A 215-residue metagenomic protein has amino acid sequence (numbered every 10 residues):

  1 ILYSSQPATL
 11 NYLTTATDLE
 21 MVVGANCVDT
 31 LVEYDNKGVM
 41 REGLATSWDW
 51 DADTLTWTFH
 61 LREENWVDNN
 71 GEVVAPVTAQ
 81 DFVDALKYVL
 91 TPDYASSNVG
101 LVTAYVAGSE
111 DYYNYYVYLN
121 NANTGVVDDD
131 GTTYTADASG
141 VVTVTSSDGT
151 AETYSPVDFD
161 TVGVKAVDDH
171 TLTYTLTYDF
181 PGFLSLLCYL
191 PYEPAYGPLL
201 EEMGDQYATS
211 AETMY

Functional and structural regions predicted by a protein language model:
L2-A52: N-terminal lobe/hinge region of extracytoplasmic solute-binding protein
P7, G24-V28, A45, A79 (+3 more regions): Extracytoplasmic/secreted envelope proteins and their assembly/folding machinery, especially bacterial periplasmic
P7-T9, N65-D68, F180-F183: Primarily extracytoplasmic ectodomains and periplasmic/lumenal surface modules that are beta-strand-rich
T14-V23, V73, V77-F82, L187-E193: Short Gly/aromatic-enriched secondary-structure transition segments
E20, R41-S47, T161-V164, T171 (+1 more regions): A structural signal for short loop-to-beta-strand junctions that line the ligand-binding cleft of periplasmic/secreted
V32, N36, D49, D53 (+6 more regions): Sec-exported extracytoplasmic/periplasmic mature domains
T46-D128, Y134, V167, T173: Aromatic- and charge-enriched surface segment that lines or borders ligand/interaction sites
A138-S139, T143-T150, S155-D160, D169 (+3 more regions): Gly/Pro-rich hinge or "lid" segments in bacterial periplasmic/extracellular proteins
